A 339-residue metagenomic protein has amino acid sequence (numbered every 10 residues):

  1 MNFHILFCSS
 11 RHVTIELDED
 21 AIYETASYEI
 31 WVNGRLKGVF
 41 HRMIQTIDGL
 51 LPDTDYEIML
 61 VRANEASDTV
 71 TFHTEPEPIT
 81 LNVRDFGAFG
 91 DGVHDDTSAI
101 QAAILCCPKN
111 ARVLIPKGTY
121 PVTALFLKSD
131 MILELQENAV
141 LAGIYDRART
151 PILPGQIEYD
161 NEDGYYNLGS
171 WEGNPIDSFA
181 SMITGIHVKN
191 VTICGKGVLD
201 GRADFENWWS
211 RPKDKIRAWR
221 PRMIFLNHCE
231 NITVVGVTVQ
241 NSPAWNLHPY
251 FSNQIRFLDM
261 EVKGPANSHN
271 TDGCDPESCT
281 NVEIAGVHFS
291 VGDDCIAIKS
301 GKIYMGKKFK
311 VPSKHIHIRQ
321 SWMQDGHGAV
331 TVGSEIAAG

Functional and structural regions predicted by a protein language model:
M1-G339: Extracellular/periplasmic carbohydrate-active domains that bind, remodel, or depolymerize complex polysaccharides
